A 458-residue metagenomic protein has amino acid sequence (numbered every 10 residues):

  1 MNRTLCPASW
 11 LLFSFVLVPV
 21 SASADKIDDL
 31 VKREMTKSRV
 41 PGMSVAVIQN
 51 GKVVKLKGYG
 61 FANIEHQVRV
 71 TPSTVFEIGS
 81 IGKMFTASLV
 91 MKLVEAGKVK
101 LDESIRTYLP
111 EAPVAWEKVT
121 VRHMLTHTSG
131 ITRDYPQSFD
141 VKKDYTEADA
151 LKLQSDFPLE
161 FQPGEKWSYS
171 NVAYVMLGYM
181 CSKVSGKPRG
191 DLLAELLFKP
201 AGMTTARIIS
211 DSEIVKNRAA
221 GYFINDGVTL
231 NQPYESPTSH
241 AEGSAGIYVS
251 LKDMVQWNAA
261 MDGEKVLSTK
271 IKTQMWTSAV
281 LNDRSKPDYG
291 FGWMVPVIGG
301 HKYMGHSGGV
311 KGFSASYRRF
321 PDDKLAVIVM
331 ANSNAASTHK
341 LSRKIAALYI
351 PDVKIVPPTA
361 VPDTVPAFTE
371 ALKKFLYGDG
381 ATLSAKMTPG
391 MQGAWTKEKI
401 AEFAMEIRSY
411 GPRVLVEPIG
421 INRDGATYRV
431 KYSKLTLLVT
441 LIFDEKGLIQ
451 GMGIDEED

Functional and structural regions predicted by a protein language model:
M1-L11: Bacterial N-terminal signal peptides that target proteins for export
S9-P19: Bacterial N-terminal signal peptides
D25-F76, K98-E103, D156, L230-N231 (+1 more regions): Short, conserved catalytic-motif segment at the N-terminal edge
D28-V31, V45, G51, V75-D102 (+3 more regions): Active-site SXXK
Y59-N63, W116-K311: Short, surface-exposed loop or secondary-structure junction motifs that flank catalytic or metal-binding residues
G305, S316-N332, V439-T440, I449-D455: Short, well-ordered beta-strand elements
V329-K399: Short, gly/Ser/Thr-rich active-site loops of penicillin-recognizing serine hydrolases
E402-G451: Surface-exposed, charged secondary-structure patches
